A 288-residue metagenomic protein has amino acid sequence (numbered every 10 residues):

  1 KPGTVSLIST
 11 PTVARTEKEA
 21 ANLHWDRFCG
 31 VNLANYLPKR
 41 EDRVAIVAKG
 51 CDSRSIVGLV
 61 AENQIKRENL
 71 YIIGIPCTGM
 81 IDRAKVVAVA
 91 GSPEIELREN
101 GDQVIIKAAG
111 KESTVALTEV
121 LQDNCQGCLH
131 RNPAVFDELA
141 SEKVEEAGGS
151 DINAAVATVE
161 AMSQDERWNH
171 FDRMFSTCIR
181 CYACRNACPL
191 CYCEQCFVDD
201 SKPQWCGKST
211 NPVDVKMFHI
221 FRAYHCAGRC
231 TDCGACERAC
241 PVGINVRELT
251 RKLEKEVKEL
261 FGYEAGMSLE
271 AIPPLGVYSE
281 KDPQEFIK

Functional and structural regions predicted by a protein language model:
K1-F171: Iron-sulfur-associated redox domains of electron-transfer enzymes in respiratory and anaerobic energy metabolism
I46-K49, C178, A239: Active-site-adjacent beta-strand anchor residues
D52, C184, N245-V246: Helix N-cap / loop-to-helix initiation motif
R54, N186, R238: Short alpha-helical basic/polar micro-motif
T118-D137, C181-C184, C191-C196, C233-C236: Cysteine-cluster motifs in flexible loop/terminal segments that predominantly coordinate metals
G148-S176, L190-K288: Ferredoxin-type iron-sulfur electron-transfer modules in oxidoreductases and energy-metabolism complexes
